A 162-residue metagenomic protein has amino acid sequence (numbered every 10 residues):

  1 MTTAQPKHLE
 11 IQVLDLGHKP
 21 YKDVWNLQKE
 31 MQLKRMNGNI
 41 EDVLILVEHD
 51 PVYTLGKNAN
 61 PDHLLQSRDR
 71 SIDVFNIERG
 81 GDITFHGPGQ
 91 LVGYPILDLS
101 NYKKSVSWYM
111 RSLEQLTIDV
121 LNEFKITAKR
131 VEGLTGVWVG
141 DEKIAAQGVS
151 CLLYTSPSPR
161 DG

Functional and structural regions predicted by a protein language model:
M1-V139, I144: N-terminal lobe of the biotin/lipoate ligase/transferase fold
C151: Short, charged interaction patches at domain edges and termini
Y154-P157, D161-G162: Single conserved hydrophobic/aromatic residue that forms the stacking wall/gate of nucleotide- or nucleobase-binding
